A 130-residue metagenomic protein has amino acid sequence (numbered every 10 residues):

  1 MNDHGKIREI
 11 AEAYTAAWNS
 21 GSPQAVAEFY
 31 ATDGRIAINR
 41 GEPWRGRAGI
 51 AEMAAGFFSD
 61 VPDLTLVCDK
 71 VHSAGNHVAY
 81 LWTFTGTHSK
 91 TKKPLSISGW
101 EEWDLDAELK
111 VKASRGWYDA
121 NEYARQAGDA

Functional and structural regions predicted by a protein language model:
M1-K6, A16-N19, A37, A51-A130: A beta-strand edge to alpha-helix "cap/lid" segment located at domain peripheries
A11-T15: N-terminal hydrophobic signal/anchor transmembrane helix of membrane proteins
F29, D33-R45, G56-D60: A short gly/proline-enriched turn/hairpin at secondary-structure junctions
